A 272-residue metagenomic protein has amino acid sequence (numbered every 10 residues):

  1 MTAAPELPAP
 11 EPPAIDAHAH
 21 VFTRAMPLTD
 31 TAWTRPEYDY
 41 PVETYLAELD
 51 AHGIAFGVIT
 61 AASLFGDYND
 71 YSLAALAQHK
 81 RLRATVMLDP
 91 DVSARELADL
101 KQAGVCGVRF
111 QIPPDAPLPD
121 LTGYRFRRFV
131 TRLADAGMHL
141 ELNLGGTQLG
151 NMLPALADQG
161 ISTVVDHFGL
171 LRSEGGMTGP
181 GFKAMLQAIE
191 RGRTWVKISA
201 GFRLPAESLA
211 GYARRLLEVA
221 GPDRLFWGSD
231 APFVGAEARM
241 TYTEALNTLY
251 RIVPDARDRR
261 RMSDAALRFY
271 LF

Functional and structural regions predicted by a protein language model:
M1-P13, Y38-F56, R215, G221-F226 (+1 more regions): Mid-to-C-terminal alpha-helical segments outside catalytic/metal-binding sites
I15-A19, G57-T60, R83-V86, V108-F110 (+4 more regions): Hydrophobic faces of well-ordered beta-strands that scaffold small-molecule active sites in alpha/beta enzyme cores
H18, L49, S72, L100 (+7 more regions): Conserved, mostly hydrophobic/aromatic
F22-A25, L64-D67, D91-V92, D115-A116 (+4 more regions): Active-site environment of divalent metal-dependent phosphoester hydrolases
A32-T60, F65-Q78: Alpha-helical scaffold segments that flank or form the walls of functional sites
D39-E48, D91-L100, P180-G181, Y212: Short, acidic/polar
G66-T147, W195, A200-R203: Active-site gating/metal-coordination segments in enzymes
T122-W227: Catalytic pocket-lining loop regions of alpha/beta-barrel enzymes, especially the amidohydrolase/enolase/GH5 lineages
